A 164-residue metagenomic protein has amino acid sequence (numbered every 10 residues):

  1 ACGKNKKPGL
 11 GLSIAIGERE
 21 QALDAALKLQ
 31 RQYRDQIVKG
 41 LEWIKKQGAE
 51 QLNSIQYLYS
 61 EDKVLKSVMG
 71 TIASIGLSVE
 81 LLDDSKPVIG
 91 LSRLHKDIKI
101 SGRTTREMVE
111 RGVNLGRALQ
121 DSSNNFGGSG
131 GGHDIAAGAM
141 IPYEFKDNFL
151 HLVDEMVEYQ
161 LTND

Functional and structural regions predicted by a protein language model:
A1-G3, L10-I14, L23-D24, Q56-D164: Glycine-rich, acidic loop segments that terminate in or are immediately followed by a histidine
K6, Q32-D35, K39, T71 (+1 more regions): Generic recognition of stable, solvent-exposed alpha-helical segments in well-folded globular domains
R19: Active-site gating loops and adjacent loop-to-helix segments of metal-dependent hydrolytic enzymes
L23-S54, D164: Long, charged amphipathic helices and adjacent flexible linkers at domain junctions
